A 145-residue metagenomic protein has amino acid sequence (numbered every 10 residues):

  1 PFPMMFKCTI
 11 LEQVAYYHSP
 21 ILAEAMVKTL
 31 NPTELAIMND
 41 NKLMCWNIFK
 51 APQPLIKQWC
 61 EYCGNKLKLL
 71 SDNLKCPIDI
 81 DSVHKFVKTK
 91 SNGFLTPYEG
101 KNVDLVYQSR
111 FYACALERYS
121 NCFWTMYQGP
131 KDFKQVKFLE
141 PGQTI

Functional and structural regions predicted by a protein language model:
P1-I145: ER/Golgi luminal nucleotide-sugar-dependent glycosyltransferases, focusing on the catalytic module
